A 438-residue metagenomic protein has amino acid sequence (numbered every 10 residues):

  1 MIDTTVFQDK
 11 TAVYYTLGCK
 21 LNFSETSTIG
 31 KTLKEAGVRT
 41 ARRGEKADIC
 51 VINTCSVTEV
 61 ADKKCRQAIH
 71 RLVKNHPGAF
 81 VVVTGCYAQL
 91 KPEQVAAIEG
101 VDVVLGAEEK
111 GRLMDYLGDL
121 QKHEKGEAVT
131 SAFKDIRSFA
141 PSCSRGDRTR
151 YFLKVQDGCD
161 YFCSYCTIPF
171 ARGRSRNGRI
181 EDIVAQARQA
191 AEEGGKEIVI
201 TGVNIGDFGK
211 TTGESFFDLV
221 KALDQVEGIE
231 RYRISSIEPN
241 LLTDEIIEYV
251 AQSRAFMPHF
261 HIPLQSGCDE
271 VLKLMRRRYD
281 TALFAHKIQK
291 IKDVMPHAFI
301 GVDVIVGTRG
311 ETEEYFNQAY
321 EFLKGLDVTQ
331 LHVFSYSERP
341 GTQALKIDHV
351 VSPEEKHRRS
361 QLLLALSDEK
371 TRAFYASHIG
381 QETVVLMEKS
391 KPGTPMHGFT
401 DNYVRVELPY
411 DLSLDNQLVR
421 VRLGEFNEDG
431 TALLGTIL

Functional and structural regions predicted by a protein language model:
M1-T201, G206-D207, K221, E245 (+7 more regions): Proteins enriched for Cys/Gly/acidic motifs involved in redox and nucleic-acid/cofactor modification
N22, T58-A61, A88, P239 (+3 more regions): Alpha-helix N-cap/loop-to-helix initiation residues
A61-K63, R174-R179, G209-E214, L274-R277 (+3 more regions): Short, solvent-exposed loop/turn segments at secondary-structure boundaries
V81-V82, L90-K91, E192-E314: Conserved SAM/AdoMet-binding glycine-rich loop
G146-T149, C159-D160, F256, S266 (+5 more regions): Short flexible coil/turn linkers enriched for glycine and charged/polar residues that connect secondary-structure
I262, D303, L323, L331 (+3 more regions): Hydrophobic, well-ordered secondary-structure elements that form the walls of internal hydrophobic environments
E311, L326-V328: Contiguous mid-protein beta-loop-alpha structural module that forms a pocket-lining wall or clamp of enzyme active
K346-L438: Terminal RNA-binding accessory module
